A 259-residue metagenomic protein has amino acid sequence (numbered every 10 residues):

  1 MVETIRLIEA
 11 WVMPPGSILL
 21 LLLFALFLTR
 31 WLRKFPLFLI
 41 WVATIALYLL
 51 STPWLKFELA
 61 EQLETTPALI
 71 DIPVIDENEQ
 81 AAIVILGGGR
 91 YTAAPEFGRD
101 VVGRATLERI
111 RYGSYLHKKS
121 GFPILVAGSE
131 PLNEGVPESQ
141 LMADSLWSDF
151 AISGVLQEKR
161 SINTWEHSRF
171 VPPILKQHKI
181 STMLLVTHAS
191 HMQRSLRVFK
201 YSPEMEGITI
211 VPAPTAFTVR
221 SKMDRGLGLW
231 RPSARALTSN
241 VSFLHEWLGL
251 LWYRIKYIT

Functional and structural regions predicted by a protein language model:
M1-L28: Membrane-embedded alpha-helical segments of integral membrane proteins
P15-S17, P53, Y257-T259: Extended, histidine- and acidic-residue-enriched regions that form the cofactor-binding/catalytic faces
L28-L37: Membrane-interface helix-boundary motifs at transmembrane edges
K34, E61-T66, Y257-I258: Transmembrane helix-loop junctions in multipass membrane proteins, especially transporters and channels
F38-P53: Hydrophobic membrane-insertion alpha-helices, especially the h-region of bacterial N-terminal signal peptides
L49-A236: A structural signal for short, hydrophobic/glycine-enriched beta-strand patches
L227-G228, T238-T259: Extracytoplasmic/luminal low-complexity segments enriched in Pro/Gly and acidic/polar residues that act as flexible
